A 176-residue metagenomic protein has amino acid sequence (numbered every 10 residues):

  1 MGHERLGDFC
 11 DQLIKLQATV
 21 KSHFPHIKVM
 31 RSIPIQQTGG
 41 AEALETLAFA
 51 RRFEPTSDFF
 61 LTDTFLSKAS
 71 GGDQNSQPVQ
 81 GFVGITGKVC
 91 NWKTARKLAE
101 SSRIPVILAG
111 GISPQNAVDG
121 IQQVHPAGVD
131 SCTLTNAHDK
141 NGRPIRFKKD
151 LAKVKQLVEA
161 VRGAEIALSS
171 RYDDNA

Functional and structural regions predicted by a protein language model:
M1-D11, T64-S70, Q123-K155: Glycine-rich phosphate-binding active-site loops on the catalytic face of alpha/beta enzymes
M1-L108, N116, L168, D173: Conserved anion-binding
S22, E100, Q122, E159 (+1 more regions): Short, well-ordered alpha-helices that flank and scaffold nucleotide-derived cofactor binding pockets
A48, D119, K153-Q156: Alpha-helical elements of Rossmann-like donor-binding domains used by nucleotide-donor carbohydrate transfer enzymes
N75-Q80, C132-A176: C-terminal helical cap(s) of enzyme catalytic domains, especially alpha/beta-barrels
I104-P126, N136-D139: A C-terminal functional module that forms or caps the active site or interfaces directly with catalytic machinery
